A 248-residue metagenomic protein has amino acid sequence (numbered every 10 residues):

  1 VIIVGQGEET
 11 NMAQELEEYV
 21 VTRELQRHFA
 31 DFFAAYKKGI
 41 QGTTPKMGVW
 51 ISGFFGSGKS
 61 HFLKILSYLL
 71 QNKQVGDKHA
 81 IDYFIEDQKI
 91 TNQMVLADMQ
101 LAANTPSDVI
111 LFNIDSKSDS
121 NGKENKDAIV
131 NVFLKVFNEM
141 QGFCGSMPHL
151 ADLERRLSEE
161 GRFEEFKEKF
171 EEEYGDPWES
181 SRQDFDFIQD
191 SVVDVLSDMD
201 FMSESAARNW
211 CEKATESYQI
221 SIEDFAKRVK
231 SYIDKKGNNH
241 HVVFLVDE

Functional and structural regions predicted by a protein language model:
V1-R23, A103, F112-N113: Alpha-helical structural signal
I2-T10, A30, A34, S52-F54: Helicase P-loop NTPase motor core of nucleic-acid translocases
Q14-G42: N-terminal pre-Walker A segment at the start of P-loop NTPase domains
R23, V49-F54, H61-Q183: P-loop NTPase motor core
T43, A102-T105, D234-N239: Conserved catalytic network of the ASCE P-loop NTPase/AAA+ motor domain
I65-N72, E216-Y218, K230, E248: Signature of the SF2 helicase/ATPase Hel1-core->accessory helical subdomain module
E171-F225: Long, low-complexity, polar/charged, intrinsically disordered or flexibly structured peripheral segments
G237-E248: Conserved P-loop NTPase "ATPase switch" module shared by AAA+ and STAND
